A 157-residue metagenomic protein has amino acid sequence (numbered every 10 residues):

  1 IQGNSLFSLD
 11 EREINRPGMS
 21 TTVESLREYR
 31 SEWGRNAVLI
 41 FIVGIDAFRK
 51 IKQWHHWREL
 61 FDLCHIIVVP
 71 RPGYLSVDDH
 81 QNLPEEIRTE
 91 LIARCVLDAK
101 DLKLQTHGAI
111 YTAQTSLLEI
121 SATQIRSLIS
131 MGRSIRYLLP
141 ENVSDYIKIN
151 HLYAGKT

Functional and structural regions predicted by a protein language model:
I1-T157: Nucleotidyltransferase catalytic core that binds NTPs
